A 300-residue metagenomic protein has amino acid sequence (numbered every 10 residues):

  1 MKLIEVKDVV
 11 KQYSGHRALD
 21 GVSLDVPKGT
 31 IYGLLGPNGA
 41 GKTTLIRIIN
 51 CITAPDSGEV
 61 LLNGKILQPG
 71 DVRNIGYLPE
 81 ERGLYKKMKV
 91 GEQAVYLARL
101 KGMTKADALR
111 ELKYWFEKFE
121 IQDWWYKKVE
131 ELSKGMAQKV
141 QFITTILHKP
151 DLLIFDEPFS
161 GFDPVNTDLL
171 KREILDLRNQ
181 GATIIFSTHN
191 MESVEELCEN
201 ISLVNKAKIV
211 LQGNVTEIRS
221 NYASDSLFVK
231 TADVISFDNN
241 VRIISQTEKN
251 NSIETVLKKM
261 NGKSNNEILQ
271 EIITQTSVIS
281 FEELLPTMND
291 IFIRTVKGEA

Functional and structural regions predicted by a protein language model:
K2-I4, K11-N205, L211: ABC transporter nucleotide-binding domains
V9, L97-A98, I218, I272 (+1 more regions): Broad structural signal for hydrophobic residues in well-ordered alpha-helices, predominantly aliphatic
V10, Q68, G91, M191 (+4 more regions): Alpha-helix N-cap/helix-start and coil->helix boundary motif
I66, W125-K128, L152, N214 (+4 more regions): Short, solvent-exposed coil/turn linker segments
A94, L112, V215, L269 (+1 more regions): Generic structural marker for isolated residues within well-ordered, non-membrane alpha-helices of soluble domains
K171-K259: ABC transporter nucleotide-binding domain
D225-A300: Short, charged/small-residue-rich alpha-helical element at the C-terminal edge of ABC transporter nucleotide-binding
